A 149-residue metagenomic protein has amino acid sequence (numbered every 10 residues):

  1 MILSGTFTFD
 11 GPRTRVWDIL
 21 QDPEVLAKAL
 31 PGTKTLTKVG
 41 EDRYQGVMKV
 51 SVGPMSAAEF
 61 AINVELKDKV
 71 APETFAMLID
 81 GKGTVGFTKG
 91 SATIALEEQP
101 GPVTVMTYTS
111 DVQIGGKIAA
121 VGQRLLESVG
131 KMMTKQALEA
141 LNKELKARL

Functional and structural regions predicted by a protein language model:
M1-V47, S51, G101: Hydrophobic ligand-binding cavity/cleft-lining segments
I2-T6, R43-Q45, E59-A61, T74 (+2 more regions): Intrinsic-disorder/low-complexity, polar/charged segments enriched in Ser/Thr/Lys/Arg/Asp/Glu/Gln
G5, T33-K34, A61-D68, G90-E98: Hydrophobic/aromatic beta-strand elements that line small-molecule binding cavities or substrate pockets in beta-rich
K28-A29, E59, F87-K89: Short solvent-exposed loop/turn micro-motifs enriched in small/polar/acidic residues
T37-D80, Q136: Glycine-rich portal/gate segments that line the openings of hydrophobic small-molecule binding cavities
A76, G81-S128: Beta-strand/loop substructures that line and gate deep hydrophobic ligand-binding cavities in soluble
G115-L149: A conserved amphipathic terminal alpha-helix motif
